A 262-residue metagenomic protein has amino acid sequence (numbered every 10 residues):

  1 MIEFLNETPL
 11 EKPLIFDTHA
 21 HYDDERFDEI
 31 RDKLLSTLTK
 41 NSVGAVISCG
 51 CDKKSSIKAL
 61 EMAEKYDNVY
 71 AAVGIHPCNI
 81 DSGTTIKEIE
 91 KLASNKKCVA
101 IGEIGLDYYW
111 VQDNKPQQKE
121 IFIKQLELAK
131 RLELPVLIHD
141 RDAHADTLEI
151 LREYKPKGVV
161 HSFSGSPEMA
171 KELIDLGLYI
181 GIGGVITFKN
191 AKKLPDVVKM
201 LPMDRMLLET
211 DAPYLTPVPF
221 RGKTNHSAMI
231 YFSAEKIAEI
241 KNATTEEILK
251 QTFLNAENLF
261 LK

Functional and structural regions predicted by a protein language model:
M1-K262: Mid-domain alpha/beta scaffold segments of enzyme catalytic cores
